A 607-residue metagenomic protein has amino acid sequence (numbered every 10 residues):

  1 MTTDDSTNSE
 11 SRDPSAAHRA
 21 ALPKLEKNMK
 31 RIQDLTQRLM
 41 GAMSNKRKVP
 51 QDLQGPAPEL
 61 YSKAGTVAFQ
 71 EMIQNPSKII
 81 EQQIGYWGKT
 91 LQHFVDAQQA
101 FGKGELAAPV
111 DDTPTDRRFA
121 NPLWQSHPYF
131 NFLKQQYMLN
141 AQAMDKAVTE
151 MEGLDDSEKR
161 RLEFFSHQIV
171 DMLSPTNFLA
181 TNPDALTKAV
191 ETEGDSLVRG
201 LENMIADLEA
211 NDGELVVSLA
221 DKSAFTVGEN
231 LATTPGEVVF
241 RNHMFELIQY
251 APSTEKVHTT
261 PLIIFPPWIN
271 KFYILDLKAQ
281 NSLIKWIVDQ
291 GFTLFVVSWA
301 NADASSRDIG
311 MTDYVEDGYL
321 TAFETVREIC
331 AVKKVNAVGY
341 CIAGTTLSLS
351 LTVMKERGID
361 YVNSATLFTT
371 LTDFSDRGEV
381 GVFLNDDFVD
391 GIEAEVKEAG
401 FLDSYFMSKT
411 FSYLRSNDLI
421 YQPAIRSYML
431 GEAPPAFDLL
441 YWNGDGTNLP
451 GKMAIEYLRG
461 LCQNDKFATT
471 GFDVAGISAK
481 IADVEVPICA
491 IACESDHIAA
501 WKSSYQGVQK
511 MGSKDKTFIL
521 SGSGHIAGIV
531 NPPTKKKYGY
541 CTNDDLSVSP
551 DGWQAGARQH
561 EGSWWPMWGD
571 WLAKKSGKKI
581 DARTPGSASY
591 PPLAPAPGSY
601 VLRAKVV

Functional and structural regions predicted by a protein language model:
M1-E246, V257-H258, F295, G507 (+5 more regions): Amphipathic, low-complexity, repeat-rich surface-exposed segments
E152-K188, E328, V332, T346 (+3 more regions): Alpha/beta-hydrolase-fold enzymes
V257-W268: Short beta-strand element of the alpha/beta-hydrolase
D276-L294: Short amphipathic alpha-helix adjacent to the substrate-entry channel of hydrolases
S306-C330, T346: Alpha/beta-hydrolase active-site loop
G339-G344: Gly/Ala-rich beta-loop-alpha elbow adjacent to hydrolase catalytic centers
A490-A492, D496: Short beta-strand/loop motif that positions the catalytic acidic residue of the alpha/beta-hydrolase fold
A500-K510: Short alpha-helix in the alpha/beta-hydrolase fold that links the catalytic acid
